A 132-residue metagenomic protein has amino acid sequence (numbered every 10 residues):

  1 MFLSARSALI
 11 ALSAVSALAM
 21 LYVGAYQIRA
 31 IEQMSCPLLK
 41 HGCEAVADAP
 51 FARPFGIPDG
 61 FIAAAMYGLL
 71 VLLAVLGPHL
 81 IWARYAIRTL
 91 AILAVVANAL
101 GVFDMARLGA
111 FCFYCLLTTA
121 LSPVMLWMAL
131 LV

Functional and structural regions predicted by a protein language model:
M1-V132: Membrane-interfacial helix-loop segments of redox and metal-homeostasis proteins, especially TM-loop-TM junctions
